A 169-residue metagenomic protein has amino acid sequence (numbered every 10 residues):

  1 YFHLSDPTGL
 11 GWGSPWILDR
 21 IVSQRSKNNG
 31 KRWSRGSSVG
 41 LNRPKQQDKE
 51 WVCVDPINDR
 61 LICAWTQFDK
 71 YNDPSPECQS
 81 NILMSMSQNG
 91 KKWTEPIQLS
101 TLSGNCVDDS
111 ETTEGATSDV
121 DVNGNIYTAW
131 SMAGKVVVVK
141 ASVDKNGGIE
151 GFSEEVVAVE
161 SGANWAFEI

Functional and structural regions predicted by a protein language model:
Y1-I169: Mobile, glycine-rich extracellular loop/lid and propeptide segments that shape or gate substrate/ligand access
